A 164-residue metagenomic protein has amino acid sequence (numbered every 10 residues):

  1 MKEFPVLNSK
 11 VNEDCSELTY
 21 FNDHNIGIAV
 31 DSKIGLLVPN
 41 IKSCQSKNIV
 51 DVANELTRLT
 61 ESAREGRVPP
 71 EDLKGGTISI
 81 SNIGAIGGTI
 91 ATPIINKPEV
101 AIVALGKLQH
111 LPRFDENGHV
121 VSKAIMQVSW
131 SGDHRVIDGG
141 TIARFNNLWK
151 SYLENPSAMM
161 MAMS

Functional and structural regions predicted by a protein language model:
K2-S164: C-terminal catalytic/motor cores of large multi-domain enzyme assemblies
